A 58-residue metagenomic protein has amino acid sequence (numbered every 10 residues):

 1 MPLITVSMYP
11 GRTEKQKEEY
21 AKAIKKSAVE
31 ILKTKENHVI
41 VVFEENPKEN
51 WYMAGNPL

Functional and structural regions predicted by a protein language model:
P2-L58: A domain-level signal for the structural core that forms small-molecule/cofactor-binding pockets and catalytic centers
